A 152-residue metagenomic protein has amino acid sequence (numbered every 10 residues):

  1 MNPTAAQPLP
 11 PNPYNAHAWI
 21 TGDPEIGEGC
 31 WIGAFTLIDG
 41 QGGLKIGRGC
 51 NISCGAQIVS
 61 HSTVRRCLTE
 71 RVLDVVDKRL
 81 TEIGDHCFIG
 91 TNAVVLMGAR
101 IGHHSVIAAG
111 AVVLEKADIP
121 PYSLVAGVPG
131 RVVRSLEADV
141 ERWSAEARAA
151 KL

Functional and structural regions predicted by a protein language model:
M1-P11: A transmembrane-helix-recognition feature enriched in membrane-embedded lipid enzymes and envelope glyco-/phospholipid
Y14-I26, W31-R100, K116, S123 (+2 more regions): Flexible, glycine/small-residue-enriched loop-and-beta-strand segment within the central core of proteins
I101-E115, P121-Y122: C-terminal/domain-terminus segments
D139-L152: Acidic/histidine-enriched, glycine/proline-rich intrinsically disordered or flexible terminal extensions
